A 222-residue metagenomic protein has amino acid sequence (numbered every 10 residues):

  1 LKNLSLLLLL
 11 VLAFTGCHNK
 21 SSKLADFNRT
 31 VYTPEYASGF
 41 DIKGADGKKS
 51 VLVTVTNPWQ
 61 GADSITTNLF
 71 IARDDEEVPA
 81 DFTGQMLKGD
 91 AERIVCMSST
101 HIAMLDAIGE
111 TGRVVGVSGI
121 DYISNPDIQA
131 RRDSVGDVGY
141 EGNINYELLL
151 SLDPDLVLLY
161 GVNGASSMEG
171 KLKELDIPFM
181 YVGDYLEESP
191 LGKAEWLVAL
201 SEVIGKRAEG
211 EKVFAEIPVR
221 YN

Functional and structural regions predicted by a protein language model:
K2, N143, L150, I204-R207 (+1 more regions): Long, contiguous secondary-structure blocks with strong helical propensity
K2-L9: Sec-dependent signal peptide recognition, specifically the positively charged N-region followed immediately by
A13-G16: C-terminal motif of bacterial Sec signal peptides marking the signal peptidase cleavage site
H18-K20: Bacterial signal peptide processing site
A25-D41: Post-signal peptide N-terminal segment of mature Sec-exported envelope proteins
D41-S50: Short, ordered beta-strand-loop transition motifs
V51-L150, L156-N163: A short, structured surface patch at a secondary-structure boundary
L87, R93, D155-L158, A165-N222: Extracytoplasmic substrate-binding proteins
